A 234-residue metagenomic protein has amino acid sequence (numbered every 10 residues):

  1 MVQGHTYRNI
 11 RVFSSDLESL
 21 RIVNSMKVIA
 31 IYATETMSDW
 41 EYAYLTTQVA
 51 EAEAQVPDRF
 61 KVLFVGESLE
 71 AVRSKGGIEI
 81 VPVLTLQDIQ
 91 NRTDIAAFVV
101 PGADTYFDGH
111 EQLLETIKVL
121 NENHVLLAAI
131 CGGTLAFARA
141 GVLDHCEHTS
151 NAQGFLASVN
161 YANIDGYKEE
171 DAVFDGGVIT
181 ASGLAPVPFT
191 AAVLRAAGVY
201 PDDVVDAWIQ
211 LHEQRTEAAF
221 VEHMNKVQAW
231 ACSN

Functional and structural regions predicted by a protein language model:
Q3-Y7: Low-complexity, intrinsically disordered or signal/transmembrane-proximal segments
R8, V12-S25: Short, Lys/Arg-enriched N-terminal segments with co-localized hydrophobic residues within the first ~10-30 amino acids
K27-S38, Y44, A50-S68, I78 (+3 more regions): Active-site-adjacent pocket-lining segments in enzyme domains
